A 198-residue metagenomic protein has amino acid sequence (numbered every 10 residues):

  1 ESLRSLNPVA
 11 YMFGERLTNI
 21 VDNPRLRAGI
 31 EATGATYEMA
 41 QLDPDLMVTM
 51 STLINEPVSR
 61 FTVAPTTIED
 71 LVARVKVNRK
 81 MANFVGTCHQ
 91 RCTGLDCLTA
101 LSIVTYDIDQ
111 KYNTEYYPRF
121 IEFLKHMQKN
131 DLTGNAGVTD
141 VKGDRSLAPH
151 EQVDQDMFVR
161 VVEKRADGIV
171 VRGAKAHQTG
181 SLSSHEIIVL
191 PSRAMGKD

Functional and structural regions predicted by a protein language model:
E1-Y37: N-terminal-proximal low-complexity accessory segments that begin disordered and transition into the first
N23-R27, E56-T62, H150-Q152: Glycine-rich loop at the start of a catalytic domain that most often binds anionic cofactors/ligands
R27, E31, K125-Q128, V170: Generic structural signal for well-ordered, non-transmembrane alpha-helical segments in soluble/cytosolic regions
E38-G134: Internal helix-loop-helix
A136, V141-D198: FAD-binding core of flavoproteins
